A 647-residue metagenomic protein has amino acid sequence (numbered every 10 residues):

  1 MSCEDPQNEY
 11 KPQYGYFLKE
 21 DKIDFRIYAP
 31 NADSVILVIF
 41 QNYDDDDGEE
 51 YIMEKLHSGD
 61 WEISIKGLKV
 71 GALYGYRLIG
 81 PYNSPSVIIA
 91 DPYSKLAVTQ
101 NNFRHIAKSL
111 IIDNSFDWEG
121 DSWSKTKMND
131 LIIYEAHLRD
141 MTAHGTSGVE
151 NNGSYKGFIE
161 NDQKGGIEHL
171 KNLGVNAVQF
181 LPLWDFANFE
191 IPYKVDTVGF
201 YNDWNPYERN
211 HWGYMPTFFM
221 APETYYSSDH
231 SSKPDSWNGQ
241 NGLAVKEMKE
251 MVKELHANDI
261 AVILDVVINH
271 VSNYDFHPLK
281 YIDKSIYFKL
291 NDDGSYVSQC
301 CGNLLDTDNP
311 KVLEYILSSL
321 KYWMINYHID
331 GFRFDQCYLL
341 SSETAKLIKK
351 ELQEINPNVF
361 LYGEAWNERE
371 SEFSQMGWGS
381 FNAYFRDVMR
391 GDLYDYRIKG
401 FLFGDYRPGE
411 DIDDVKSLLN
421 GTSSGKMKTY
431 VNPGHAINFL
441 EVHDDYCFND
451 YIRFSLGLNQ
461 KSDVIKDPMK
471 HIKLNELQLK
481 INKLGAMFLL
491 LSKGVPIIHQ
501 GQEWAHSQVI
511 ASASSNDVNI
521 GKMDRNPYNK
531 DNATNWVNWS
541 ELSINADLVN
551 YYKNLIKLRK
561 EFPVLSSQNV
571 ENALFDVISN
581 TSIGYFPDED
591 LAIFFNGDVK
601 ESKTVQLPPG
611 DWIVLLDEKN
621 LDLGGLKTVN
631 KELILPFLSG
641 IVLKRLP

Functional and structural regions predicted by a protein language model:
M1-E20, L56-E62, G67-S154: The feature marks proteins involved in alpha-glucan
D21-F25: Structural beta-strand segments of beta-rich domains
I27, Y76, A136, F180 (+8 more regions): Conserved, mostly hydrophobic/aromatic
A29, G71-A72, L626-P647: C-terminal beta-strand-rich structural cap/linker in extracellular carbohydrate-active enzymes
A29-S34, D598-K600, P608-G610: Short proline/glycine-enriched turn/loop motifs at strand-loop junctions of beta-rich domains
Y76, N538-A573: Aromatic- and carboxylate-lined catalytic core of secreted/periplasmic carbohydrate-active enzymes
F103-H105, K349-G521, P563, V570 (+2 more regions): Conserved alpha/beta catalytic core and glycan-binding cleft of carbohydrate-active enzymes
R139-Y327, C337-L340, T344-N356, F360: Substrate-binding/active-site clefts of carbohydrate-active enzymes
